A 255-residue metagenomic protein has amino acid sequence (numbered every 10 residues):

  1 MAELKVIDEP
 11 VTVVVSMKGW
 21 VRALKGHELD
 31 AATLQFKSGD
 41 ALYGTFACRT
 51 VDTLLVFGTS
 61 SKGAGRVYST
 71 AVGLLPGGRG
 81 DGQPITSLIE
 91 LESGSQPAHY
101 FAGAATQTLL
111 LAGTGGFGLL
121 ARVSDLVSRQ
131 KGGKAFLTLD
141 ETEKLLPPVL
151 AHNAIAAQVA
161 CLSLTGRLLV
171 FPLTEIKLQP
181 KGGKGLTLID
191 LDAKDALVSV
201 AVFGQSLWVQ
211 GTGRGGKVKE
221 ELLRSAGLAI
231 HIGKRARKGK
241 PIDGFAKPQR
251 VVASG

Functional and structural regions predicted by a protein language model:
M1-G255: Short, structured "edge-of-domain" segments at secondary-structure transitions
